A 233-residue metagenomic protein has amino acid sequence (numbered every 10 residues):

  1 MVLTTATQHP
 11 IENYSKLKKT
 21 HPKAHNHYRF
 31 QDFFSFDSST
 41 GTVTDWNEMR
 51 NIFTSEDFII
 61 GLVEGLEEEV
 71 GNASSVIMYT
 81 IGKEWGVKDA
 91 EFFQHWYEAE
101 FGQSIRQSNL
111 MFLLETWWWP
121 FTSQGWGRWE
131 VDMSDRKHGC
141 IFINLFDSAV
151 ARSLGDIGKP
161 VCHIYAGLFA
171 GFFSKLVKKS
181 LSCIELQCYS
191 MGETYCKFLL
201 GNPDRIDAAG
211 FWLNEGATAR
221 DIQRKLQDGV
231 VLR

Functional and structural regions predicted by a protein language model:
M1-F142, D147-I164, S182-R233: N-terminal accessory segment detector
C162-K178: Active-site helix/loop of acyl-thioester processing domains in fatty-acid/polyketide metabolism, spanning hotdog-fold
